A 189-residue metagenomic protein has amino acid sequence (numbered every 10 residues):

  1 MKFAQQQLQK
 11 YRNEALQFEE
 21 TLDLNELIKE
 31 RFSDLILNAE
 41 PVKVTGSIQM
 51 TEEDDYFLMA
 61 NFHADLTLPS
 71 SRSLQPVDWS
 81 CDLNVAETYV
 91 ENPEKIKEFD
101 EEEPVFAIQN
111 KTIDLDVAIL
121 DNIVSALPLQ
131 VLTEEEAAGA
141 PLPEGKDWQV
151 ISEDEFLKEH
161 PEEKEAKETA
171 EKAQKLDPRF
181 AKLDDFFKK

Functional and structural regions predicted by a protein language model:
M1-K10, P93-K189: Charge-rich, low-complexity linker and terminal segments
M1-L74: A positional/architectural concept
M1-Q6, L16-L22, W79-T88, F106 (+1 more regions): Generic detection of short hydrophobic beta-strand segments and adjacent strand-loop junctions
L24-E26, E87-E91, L129: Non-catalytic surface loops within mature trypsin-like serine protease
N25, L37-V42, A64-L66, D78-C81 (+3 more regions): Short, low-complexity, polar/charged sequence segments that are solvent-exposed and flexible
A60-F62, C81, V117: Residue-level recognition of conserved beta-strand positions in structured domain cores
T67-S71, Q75-P76, I113-D114, A173-Q174: Ordered, soluble secondary-structure elements with a strong preference for glycine-centered loop motifs and nearby
P69-F99: Helix-adjacent hinge/juxtasegments
